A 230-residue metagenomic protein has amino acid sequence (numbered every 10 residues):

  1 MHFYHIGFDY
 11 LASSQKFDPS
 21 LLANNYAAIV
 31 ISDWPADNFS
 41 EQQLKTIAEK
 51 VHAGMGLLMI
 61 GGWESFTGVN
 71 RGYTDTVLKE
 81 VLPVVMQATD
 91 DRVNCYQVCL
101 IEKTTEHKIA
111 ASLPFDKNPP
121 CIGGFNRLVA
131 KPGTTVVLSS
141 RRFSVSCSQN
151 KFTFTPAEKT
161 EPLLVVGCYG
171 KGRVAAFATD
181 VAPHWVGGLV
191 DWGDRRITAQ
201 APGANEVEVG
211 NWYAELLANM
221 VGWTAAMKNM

Functional and structural regions predicted by a protein language model:
M1-L21: A short, well-structured beta->alpha microelement
H2, I6, E49-H52, G56 (+2 more regions): Sec-exported extracytoplasmic/periplasmic mature domains
S13-D18, Q42-K45, K159-L163: Alpha-helical scaffolding within the catalytic cores of extracellular/periplasmic polymer-degrading hydrolases
D18, T67-V69, H184: Generic structural signal for helix capping and beta-alpha/helix-loop junctions
A23-R71, C168-R173, F177: Short alpha-beta junction capping motif
Q42, T46, Y73, V77 (+2 more regions): Extracytoplasmic/secreted proteins, especially bacterial periplasmic and envelope-associated proteins
M59-N150, P156-A157: An acidic, glycine-rich "communication" segment
N150-M230: Extracellular ligand-binding/catalytic regions of CAZymes and related secreted enzymes and adhesion modules
